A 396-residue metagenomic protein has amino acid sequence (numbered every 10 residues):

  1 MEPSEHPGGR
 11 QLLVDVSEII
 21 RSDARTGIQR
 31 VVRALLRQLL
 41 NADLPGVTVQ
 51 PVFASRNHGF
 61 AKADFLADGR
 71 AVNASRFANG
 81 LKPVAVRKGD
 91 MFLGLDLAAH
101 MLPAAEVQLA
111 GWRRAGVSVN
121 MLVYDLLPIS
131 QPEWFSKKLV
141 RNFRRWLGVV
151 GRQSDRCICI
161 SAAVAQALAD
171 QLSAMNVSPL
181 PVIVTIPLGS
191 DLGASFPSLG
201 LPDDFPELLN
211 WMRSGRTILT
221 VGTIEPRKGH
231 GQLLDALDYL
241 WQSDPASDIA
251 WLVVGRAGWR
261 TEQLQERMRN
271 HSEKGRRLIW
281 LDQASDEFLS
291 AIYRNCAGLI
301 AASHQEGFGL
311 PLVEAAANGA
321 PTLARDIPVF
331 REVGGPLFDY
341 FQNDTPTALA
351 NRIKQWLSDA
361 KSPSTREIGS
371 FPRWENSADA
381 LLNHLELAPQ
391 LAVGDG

Functional and structural regions predicted by a protein language model:
M1-G396: Carbohydrate transferase catalytic cores enriched for Leloir-type hexosyltransferases
